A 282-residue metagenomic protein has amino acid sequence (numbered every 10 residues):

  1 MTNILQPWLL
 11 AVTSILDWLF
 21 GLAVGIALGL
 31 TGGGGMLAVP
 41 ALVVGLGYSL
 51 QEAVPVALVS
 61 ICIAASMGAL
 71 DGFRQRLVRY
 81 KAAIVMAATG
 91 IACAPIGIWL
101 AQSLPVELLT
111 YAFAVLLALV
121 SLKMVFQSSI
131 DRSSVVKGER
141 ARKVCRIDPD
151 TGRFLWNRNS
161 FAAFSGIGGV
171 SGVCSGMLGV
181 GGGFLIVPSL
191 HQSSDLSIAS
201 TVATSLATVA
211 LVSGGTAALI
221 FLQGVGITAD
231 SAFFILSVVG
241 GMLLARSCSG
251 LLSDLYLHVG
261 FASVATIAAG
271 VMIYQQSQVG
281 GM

Functional and structural regions predicted by a protein language model:
M1-A27, V44-G45, L50, D71-G172 (+2 more regions): Juxtamembrane transmembrane-helix boundary motif
L16-G21, V56-V59, I167, T201 (+1 more regions): Alpha-helical transmembrane segments of multi-pass membrane proteins
I26-M36, S175-G182: Short helix-coil transition sites and intra-membrane helix breaks within transmembrane domains of multi-pass
A38-E52, L185-S200, L219: Interfacial segments of multi-pass membrane proteins
V56-L70: Transmembrane alpha-helices of multi-pass small-molecule transport proteins
A57-I61, S205-V209, D230-S231, I235: Short hydrophobic/aromatic, small-residue-rich stretches within specific transmembrane helices of secondary active
S205, V209-V212, T216, R246: Feature representing long, continuous alpha-helical segments
